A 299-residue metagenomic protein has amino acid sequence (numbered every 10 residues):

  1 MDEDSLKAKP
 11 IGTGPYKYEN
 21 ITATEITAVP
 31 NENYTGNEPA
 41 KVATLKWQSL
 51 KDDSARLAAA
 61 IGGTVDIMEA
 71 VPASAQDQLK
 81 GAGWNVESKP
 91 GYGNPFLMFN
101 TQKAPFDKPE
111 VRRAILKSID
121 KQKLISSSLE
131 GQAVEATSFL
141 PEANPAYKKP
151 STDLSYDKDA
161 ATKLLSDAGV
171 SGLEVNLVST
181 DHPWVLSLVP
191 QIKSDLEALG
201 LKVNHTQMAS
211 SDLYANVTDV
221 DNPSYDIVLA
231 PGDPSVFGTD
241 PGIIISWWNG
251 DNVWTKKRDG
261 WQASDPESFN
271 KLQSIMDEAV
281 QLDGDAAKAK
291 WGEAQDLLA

Functional and structural regions predicted by a protein language model:
M1-E38: Gly/Pro-rich hinge or "lid" segments in bacterial periplasmic/extracellular proteins
D4, N33-Q78, K202: Ligand-site clamp/hinge motif
D4-L6, N100-P105, V111-A114, A146-L154 (+3 more regions): Second-shell loop/turn segments in exported
G14-P15, V42-T44, I61-G62, Y92-A136 (+2 more regions): Alpha-helical secondary-structure segments
A23, S166-P234, S268: Ligand/substrate-recognition segments at binding pockets and active sites
D77-S88, N222-S224, G238-K257: Ligand-binding "clamshell"
E130, V134-D167, H182-S187, L282: Structural transition elements
N204-Q207, S211-D212, I243-A299: Extracytoplasmic/peripheral linker and loop segments enriched in polar/acidic and small residues with frequent Thr/Pro
